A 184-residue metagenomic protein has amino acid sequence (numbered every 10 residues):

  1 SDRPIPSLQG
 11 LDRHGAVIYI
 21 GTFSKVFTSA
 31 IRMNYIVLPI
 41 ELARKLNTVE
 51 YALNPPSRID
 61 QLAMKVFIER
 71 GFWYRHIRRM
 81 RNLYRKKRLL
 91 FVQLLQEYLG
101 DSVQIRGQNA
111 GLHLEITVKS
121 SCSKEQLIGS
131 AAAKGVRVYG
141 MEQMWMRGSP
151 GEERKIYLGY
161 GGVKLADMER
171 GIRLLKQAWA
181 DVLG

Functional and structural regions predicted by a protein language model:
S1-S7: Conserved PLP phosphate-binding loop immediately N-terminal to the Schiff-base lysine helix in PLP-dependent enzymes
L8-K45: Active-site PLP attachment segment
L38, E115-S120, V138-R173, A178: Conserved PLP-binding active-site segment of the aspartate aminotransferase-like
L38-D60: Active-site C-terminal subdomain of aminotransferase-like
N47-E50, R70-V92: Structural signature of PLP-dependent enzymes
L62-E69: Helix-loop "lid/cap" segments that line or gate small-molecule binding pockets
N82-V92, V103-T117, L127-S130: Conserved glycine-rich beta-strand-loop-beta hairpin in the small C-terminal domain of fold type I
